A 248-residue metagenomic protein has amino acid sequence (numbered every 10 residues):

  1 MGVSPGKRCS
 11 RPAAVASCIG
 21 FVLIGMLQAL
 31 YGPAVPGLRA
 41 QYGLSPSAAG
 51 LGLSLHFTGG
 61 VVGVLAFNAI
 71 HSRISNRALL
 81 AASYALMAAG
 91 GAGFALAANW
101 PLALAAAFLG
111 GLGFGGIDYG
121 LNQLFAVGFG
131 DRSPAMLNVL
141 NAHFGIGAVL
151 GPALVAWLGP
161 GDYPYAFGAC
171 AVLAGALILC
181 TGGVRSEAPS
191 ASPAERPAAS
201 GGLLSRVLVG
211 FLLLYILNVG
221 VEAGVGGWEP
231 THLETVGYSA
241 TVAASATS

Functional and structural regions predicted by a protein language model:
G2-C9, R185-F211: Juxtamembrane intracellular "pre-TM" segments in multi-pass secondary transporters
A13, I19-R39, L44, V225-P230: Extracytoplasmic
A16-S17, N99-A107, F211: Short hydrophobic/alpha-helical segments at membrane-entry points of transmembrane helices in Major Facilitator
Y31-G32, L204-S248: Extracytoplasmic gate region of multi-pass secondary transporters
H56-T58, G145-G147, S248: Short hydrophobic/small-residue motifs within alpha-helical transmembrane segments of multi-pass transporter-like
V62-P101: Conserved MFS/SLC helix-loop-helix module at the cytosolic interface between two early adjacent transmembrane helices
A106-A142: Cytoplasmic helix-loop-helix junction between adjacent transmembrane helices in 12-TM secondary transporters
D131-R132, V139-S186: Helix-loop-helix hairpin linking two adjacent transmembrane segments in secondary transporters
